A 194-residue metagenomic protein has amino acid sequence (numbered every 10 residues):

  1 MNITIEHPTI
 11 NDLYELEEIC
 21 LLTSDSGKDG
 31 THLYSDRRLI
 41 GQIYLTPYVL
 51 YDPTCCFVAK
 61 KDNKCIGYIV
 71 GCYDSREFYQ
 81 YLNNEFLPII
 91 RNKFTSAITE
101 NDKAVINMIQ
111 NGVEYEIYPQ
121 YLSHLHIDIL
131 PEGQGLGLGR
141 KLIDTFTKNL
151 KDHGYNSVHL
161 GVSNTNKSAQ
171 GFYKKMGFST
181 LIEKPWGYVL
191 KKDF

Functional and structural regions predicted by a protein language model:
M1-N11: Conserved N-terminal entry element of GNAT/NAT acetyltransferase domains
D25-Y44, Q80-N83, L87-T95: Conserved GNAT-fold acetyl-CoA-binding loop/helix
Y34-C56, D62: Active-site rim helix/loop that mediates acceptor-substrate recognition in acyltransferases
V58, K64-Y73: Conserved beta-strand in the GNAT
R76, L82, H159-G161, K174 (+1 more regions): Conserved catalytic-core motifs of GNAT/GCN5-like acyltransferases
R76-H126: Conserved acyl-donor/pantetheine-binding loop and adjacent beta-alpha core of acyl/acetyltransferases and related
Y121-S123, L150-V162: Conserved GNAT acetyl-CoA-binding A-motif
H126, G135-N149, G171, K175: Conserved acetyl-CoA-binding loop-helix of GNAT-fold acetyltransferases
